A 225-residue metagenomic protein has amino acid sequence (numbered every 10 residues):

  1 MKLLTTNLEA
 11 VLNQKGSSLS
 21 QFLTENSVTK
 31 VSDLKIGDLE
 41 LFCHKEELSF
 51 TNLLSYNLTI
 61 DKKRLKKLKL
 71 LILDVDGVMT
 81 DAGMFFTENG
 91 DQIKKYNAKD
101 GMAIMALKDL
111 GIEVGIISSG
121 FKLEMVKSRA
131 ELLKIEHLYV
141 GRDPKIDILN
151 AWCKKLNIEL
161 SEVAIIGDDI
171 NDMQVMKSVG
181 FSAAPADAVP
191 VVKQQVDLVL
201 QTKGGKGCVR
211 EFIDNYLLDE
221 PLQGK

Functional and structural regions predicted by a protein language model:
M1-S17: A short, Lys/Arg-rich alpha-helix, primarily the initiator
S20-G37, Y56-T59: Recognition helix of helix-turn-helix/homeodomain-like DNA-binding domains that insert into the DNA major groove
I36-N52: DNA major-groove recognition helix of helix-turn-helix/homeodomain DNA-binding modules
L54-I72: Short, charged recognition helix plus adjacent turn of helix-turn-helix-like nucleic-acid-binding domains
K66-G83, V209: Asp-based phosphoryl-transfer active-site loop
Q92-L110, I146-N150: Short, acidic loop-to-helix structural element flanking the phosphoryl-transfer center in phosphate-processing enzymes
K94, E131-L133, H137-L138, I146-K225: Mg2+-dependent phosphoryl-transfer enzymes with acidic/Ser/Thr/Gly-rich catalytic loops
A103-S128, M176: Substrate-recognition element of Asp-dependent hydrolases with the DxDx(T/V) motif
